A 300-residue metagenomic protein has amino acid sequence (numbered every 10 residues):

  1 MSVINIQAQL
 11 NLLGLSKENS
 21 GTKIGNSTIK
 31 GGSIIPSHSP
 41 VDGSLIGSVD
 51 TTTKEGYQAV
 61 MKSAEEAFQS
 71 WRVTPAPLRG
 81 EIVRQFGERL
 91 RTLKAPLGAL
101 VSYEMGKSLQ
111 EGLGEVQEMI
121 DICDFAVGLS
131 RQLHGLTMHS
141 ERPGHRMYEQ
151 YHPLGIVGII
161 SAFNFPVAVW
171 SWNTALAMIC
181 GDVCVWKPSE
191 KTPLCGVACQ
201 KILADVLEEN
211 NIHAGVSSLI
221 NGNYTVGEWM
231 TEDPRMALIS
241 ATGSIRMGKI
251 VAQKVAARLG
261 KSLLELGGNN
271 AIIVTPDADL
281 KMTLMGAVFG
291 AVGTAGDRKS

Functional and structural regions predicted by a protein language model:
M1-S48, E81, Q85, G135-S161: Terminal low-complexity tails and localization/encapsulation signals of metabolic enzymes
G43, R79, V101, C123 (+4 more regions): Residue-level signal for inorganic ion chemistry
I46-L133, G144: Glycine-rich loop-to-alpha-helix module at the N-terminal edge of alpha/beta enzyme cores
L136-N210, L259: Conserved small-residue-rich beta-alpha loop and adjacent elements that most often cradle the phosphate/pyrophosphate
R146-M147, S218-A237: A structured beta-alpha segment of the ubiquitous adenosine-cofactor-binding alpha/beta core
G181, K187-S189, N221, T242 (+1 more regions): Short beta->alpha connector loops at strand-helix junctions that form conserved, small/polar/Pro-enriched
V197-D205, Y224-D233, R246-A257, I273-A278: Active-site pre-lysine segment of PLP-dependent enzymes
R246-S300: ALDH superfamily catalytic-core signature
